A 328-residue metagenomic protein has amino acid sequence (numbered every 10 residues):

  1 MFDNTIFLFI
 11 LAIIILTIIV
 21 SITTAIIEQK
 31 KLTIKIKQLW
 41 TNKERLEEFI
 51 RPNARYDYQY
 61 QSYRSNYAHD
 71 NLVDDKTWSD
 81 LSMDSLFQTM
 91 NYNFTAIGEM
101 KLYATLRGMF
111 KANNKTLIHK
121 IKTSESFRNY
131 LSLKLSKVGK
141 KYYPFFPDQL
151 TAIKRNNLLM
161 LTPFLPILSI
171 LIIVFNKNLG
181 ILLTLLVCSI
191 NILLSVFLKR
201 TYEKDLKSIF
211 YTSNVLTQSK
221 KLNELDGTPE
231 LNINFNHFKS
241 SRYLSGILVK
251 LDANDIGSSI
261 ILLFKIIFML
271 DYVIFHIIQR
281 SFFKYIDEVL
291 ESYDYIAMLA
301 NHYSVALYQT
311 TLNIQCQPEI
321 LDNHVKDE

Functional and structural regions predicted by a protein language model:
M1-E328: Alpha-helical coupling/stalk and coiled-coil linker elements that connect catalytic or binding modules and transmit
